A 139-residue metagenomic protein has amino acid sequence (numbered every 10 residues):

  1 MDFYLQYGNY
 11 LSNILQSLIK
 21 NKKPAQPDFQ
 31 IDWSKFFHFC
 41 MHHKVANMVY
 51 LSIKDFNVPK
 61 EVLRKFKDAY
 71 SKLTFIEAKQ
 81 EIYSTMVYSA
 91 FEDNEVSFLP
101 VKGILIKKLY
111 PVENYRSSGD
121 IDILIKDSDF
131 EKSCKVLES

Functional and structural regions predicted by a protein language model:
D2-K102: Helical scaffold of the NTase/Pol beta-like nucleotidyltransferase catalytic core
Q80, E138-S139: Conserved catalytic core of two-metal-ion nucleotidyltransferases
T85-I121, I125-E138: Active-site nucleotide-donor binding segment shared across nucleotidyl transfer reactions
